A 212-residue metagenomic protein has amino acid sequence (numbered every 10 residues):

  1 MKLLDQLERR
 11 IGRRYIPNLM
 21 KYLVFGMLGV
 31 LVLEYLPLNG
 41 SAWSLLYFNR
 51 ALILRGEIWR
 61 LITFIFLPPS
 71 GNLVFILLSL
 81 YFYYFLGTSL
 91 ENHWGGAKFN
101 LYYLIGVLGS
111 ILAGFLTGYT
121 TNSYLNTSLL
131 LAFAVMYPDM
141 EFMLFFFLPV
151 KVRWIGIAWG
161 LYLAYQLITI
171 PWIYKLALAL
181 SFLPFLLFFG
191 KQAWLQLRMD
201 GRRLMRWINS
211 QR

Functional and structural regions predicted by a protein language model:
M1-R212: A detector for small-residue-rich transmembrane helices and their helix-helix packing motifs
